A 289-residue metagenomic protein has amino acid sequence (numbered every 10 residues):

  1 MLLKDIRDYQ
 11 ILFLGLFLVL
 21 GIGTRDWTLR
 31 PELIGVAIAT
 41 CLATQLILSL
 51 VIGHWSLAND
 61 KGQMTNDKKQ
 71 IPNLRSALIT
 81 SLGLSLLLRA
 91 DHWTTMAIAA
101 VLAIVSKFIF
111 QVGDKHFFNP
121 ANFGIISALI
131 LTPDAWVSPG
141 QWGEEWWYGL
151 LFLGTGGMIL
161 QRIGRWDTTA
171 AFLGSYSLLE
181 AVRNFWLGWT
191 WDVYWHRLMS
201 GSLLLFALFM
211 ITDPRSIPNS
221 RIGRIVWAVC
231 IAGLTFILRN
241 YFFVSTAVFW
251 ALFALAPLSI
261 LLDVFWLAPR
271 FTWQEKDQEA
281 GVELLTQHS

Functional and structural regions predicted by a protein language model:
M1-L16, L179-L285: C-terminal transmembrane helix-loop-helix hairpin of multi-pass membrane proteins
M1-S49: N-terminal signal-anchor module of multipass membrane proteins
L14-G21, S76-S85, A99-S106, I125 (+4 more regions): Hydrophobic, membrane-inserted alpha-helices
G21, A43-S56, L102-H116, G154-G164 (+1 more regions): C-terminal ends of transmembrane helices
L29-T40, S85-I98, A135-G149, W191-L203: Structural signature of hydrophobic alpha-helical transmembrane segments
V51, Q70-W142: Membrane-interface helix-loop-helix junctions at boundaries between adjacent transmembrane segments
I52-K68, L284-S289: Arg/Gly-rich low-complexity intrinsically disordered repeat tracts
K115-N184, G188, V193-W195: Long hydrophobic alpha-helical segments that form multi-pass transmembrane helix bundles in integral membrane proteins
